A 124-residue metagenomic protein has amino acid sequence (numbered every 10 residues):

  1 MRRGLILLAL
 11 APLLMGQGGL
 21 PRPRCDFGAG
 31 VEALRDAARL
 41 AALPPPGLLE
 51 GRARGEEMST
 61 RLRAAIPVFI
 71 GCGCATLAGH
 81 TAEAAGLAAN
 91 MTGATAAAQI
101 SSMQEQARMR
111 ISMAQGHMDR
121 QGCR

Functional and structural regions predicted by a protein language model:
M1-G4: Positively charged n-region of N-terminal signal peptides that target proteins for export
I6-L14: Bacterial N-terminal signal peptides
G19-R124: Mature extracytoplasmic or organellar-lumen-exposed domains after removal of signal/transit peptides
